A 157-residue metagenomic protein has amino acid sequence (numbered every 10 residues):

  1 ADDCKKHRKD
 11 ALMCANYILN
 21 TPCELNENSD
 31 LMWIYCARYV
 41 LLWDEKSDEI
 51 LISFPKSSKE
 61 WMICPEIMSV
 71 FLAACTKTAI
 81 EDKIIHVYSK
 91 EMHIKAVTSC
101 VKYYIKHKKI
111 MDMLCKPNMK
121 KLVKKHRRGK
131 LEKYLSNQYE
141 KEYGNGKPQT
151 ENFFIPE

Functional and structural regions predicted by a protein language model:
A1-A37: Immediate post-signal-peptide N-terminus of mature secreted/exported proteins
A1-K6, Y134-E157: Non-catalytic accessory regions used for complex assembly or targeting
N28-E142, G146: Mature extracellular/secreted ectodomains of secretory-pathway proteins
